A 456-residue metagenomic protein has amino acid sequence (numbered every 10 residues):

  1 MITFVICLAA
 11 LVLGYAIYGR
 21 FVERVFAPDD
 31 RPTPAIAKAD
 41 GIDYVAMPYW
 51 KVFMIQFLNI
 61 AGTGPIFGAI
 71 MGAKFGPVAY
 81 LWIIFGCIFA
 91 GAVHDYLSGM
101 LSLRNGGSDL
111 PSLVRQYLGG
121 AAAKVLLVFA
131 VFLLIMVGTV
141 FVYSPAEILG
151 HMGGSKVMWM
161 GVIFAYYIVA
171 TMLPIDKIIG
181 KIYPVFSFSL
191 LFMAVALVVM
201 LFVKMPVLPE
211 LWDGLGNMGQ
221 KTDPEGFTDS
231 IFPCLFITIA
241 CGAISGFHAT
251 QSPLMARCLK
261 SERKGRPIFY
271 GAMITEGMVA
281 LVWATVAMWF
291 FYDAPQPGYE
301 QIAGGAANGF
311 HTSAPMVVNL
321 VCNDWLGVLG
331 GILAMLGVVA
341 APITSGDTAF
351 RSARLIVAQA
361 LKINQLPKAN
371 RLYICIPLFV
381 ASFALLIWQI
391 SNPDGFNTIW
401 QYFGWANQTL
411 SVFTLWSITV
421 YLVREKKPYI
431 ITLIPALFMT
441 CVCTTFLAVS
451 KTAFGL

Functional and structural regions predicted by a protein language model:
I2-G19, G72-S102, P111, G331: Extracellular loop-to-transmembrane helix junctions
C7-I17, A130, L134-G138, A170 (+4 more regions): Selective recognition of specific alpha-helical transmembrane segments in multi-pass small-molecule
A10-I66, K264: Membrane-interface "cap" regions at the ends of multi-pass membrane proteins
A10-L11, A90-G106, L110-P174, A240-I244 (+2 more regions): Helix-loop-helix module between adjacent transmembrane segments
M47-G64, M200-P206, N217-W283, L333-S345: Hydrophobic, membrane-embedded alpha-helices of multi-pass small-molecule transporters
A121-L127, V131, V157-G161, G271-A280 (+6 more regions): Loop-to-transmembrane helix boundary motifs in multi-pass membrane proteins
G138-V142, A146-G161, A170-T171, L191-K221 (+2 more regions): Hydrophobic alpha-helical segments and their helix-loop junctions in multi-pass secondary transporters
L201-G214, Y270-L320, I390-D394: Extracellular/periplasmic helix-exit of transmembrane alpha-helices
